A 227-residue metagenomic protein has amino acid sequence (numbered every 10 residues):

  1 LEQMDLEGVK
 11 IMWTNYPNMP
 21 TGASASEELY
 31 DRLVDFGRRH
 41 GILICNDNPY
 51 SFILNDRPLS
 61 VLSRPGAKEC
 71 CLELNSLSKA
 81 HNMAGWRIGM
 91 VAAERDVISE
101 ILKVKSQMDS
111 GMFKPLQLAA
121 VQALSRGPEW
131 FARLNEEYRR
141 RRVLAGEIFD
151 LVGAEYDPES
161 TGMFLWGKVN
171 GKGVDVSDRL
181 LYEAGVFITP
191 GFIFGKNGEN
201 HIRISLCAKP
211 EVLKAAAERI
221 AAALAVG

Functional and structural regions predicted by a protein language model:
L1-G227: PLP-dependent class I/II
